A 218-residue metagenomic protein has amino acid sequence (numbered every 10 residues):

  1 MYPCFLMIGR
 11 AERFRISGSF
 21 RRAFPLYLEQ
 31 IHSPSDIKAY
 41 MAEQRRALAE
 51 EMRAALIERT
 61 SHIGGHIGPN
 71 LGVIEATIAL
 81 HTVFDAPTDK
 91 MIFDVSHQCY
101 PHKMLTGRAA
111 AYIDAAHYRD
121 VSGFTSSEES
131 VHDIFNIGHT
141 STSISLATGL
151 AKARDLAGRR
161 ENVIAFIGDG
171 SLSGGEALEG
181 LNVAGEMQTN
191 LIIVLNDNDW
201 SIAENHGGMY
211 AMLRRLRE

Functional and structural regions predicted by a protein language model:
R10-R15, R21-R22: Basic polycationic patches enriched in arginine
F20-M104: N-terminal amphipathic, basic-rich helices that act as targeting or association modules
H66-M187: Cofactor-binding active-site loop characterized by glycine-rich and histidine/acidic residues
I92-D94, L191-N196: Short internal beta-strands
N182-E186, I193, N205, A211: A contiguous, mid-domain pocket- or channel-lining segment that forms the substrate-recognition surface
N198-E218: Long, well-ordered, tryptophan-enriched scaffold segments
